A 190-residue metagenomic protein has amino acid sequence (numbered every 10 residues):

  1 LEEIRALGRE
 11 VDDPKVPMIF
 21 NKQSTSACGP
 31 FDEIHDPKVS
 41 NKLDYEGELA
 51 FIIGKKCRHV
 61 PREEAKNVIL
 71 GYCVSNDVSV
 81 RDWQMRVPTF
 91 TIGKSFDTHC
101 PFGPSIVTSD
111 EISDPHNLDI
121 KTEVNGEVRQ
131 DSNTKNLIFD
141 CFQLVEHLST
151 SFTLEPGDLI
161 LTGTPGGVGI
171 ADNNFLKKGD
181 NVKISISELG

Functional and structural regions predicted by a protein language model:
L1-V128, S132, N181: Active-site microenvironments in enzyme catalytic cores
F51, G157, I186: Conserved S/T- and glycine-rich ATP-binding loop of Class I adenylate-forming
P101, G166-G190: Charged, cofactor-coupling segments
N125, T162-G163, S187: Generic beta-strand/beta-sheet core signal
D140-L176: A conserved acidic, glycine/proline-rich C-terminal tail/linker
